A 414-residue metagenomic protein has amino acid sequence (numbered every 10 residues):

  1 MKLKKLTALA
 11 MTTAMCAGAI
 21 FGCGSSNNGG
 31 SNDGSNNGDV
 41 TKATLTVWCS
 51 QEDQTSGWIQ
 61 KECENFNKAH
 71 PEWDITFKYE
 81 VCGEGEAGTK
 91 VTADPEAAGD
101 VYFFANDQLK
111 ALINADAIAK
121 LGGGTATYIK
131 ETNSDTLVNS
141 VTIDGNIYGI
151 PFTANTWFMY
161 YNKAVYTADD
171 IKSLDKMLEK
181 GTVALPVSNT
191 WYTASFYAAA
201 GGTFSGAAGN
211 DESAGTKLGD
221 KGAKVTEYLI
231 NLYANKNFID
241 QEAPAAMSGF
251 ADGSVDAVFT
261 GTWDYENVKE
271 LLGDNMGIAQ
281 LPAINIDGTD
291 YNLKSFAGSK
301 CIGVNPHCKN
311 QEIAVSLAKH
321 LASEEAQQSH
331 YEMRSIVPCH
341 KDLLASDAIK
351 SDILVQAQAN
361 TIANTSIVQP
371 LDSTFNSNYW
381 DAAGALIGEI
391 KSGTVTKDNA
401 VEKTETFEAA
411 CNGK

Functional and structural regions predicted by a protein language model:
M1-L45, K68, A409-K414: Short, low-complexity disordered leader/linker segments with a strong preference for bacterial N-terminal type II
V40-D53, W73-E80, V101, V183 (+1 more regions): Short, well-ordered beta-strand elements
N65, A69-N133, Y148-G149, D256-A257 (+2 more regions): Extracytoplasmic "Venus flytrap"/periplasmic binding protein-like
N106-F158, D169, E179, A279-Q280 (+2 more regions): Hinge/lid segment of periplasmic solute-binding proteins
Y148-F152, W157, D175-G215, V255: Extracytoplasmic/periplasmic solute-binding protein
D211-E242: Glycine-centered hinge/linker elements that transmit conformational signals in sensory and ligand-binding systems
E270-M333: Extracytoplasmic/periplasmic substrate-recognition and gating elements
E332-D381, A385, E389: Long, aromatic- and glycine/proline-rich binding clefts that accommodate carbohydrate-like moieties
